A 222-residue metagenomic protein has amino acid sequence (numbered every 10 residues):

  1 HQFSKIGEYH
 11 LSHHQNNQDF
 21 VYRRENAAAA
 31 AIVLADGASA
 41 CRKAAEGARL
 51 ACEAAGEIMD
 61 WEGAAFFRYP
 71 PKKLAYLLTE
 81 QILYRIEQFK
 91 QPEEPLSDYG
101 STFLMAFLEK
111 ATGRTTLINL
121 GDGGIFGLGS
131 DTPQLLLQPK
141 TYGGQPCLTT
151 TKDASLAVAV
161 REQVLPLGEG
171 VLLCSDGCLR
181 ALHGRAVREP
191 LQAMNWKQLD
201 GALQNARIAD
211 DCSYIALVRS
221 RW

Functional and structural regions predicted by a protein language model:
H1-W222: PP2C/PPM-type serine/threonine phosphatase catalytic domain
